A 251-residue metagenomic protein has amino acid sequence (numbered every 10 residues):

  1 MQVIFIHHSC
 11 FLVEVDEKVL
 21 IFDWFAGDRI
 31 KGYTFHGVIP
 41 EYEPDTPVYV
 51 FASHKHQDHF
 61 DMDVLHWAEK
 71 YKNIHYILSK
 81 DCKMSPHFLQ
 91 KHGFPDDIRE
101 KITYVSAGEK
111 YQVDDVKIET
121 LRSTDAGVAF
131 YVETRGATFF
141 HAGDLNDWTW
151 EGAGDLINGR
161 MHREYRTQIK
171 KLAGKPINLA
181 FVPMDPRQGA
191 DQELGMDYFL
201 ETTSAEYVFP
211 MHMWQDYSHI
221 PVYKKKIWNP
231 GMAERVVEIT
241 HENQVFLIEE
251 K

Functional and structural regions predicted by a protein language model:
M1-Q2, E14-L20, K110-E119, Y131-F139 (+1 more regions): Beta-strand-turn-beta hairpins that frame and shape the catalytic cleft of phosphate-ester-processing enzymes
I4-I6, D97-V113, E193-K251: Binuclear metal-ion centers of metallo-dependent hydrolases, dominated by the metallo-beta-lactamase
L12-F51, K55, H59-E69, L145-G174: Pre-active-site segment of Zn-dependent metallo-hydrolases
I21-D23, T46-F60, Y76-D81, F140-G143 (+4 more regions): Active-site neighborhood of phospho(di)ester-bond hydrolases with catalytic His/Asp-centered motifs
G27-R29, H56-F60, K83-H87, E109-Y111 (+4 more regions): Active-site environment of divalent metal-dependent phosphoester hydrolases
V38-E109: Active-site HxH/HxHxD metal-binding segment of metal-dependent hydrolases
Q90-V132, L145-T149: Catalytic core of nucleotide-activated saccharide and alditol-phosphate transferases
T124-E201: Active-site-proximal loop/helix segments of hydrolase catalytic cores
